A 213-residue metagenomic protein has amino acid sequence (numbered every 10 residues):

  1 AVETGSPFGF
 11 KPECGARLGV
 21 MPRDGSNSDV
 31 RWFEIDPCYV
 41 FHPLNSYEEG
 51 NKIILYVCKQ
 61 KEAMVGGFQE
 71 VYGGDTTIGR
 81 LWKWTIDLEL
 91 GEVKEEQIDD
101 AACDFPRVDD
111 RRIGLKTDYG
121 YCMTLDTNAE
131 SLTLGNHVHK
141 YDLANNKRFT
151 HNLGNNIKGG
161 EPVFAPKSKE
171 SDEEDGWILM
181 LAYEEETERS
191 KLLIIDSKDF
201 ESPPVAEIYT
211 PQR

Functional and structural regions predicted by a protein language model:
A1-R213: Beta-propeller domains
